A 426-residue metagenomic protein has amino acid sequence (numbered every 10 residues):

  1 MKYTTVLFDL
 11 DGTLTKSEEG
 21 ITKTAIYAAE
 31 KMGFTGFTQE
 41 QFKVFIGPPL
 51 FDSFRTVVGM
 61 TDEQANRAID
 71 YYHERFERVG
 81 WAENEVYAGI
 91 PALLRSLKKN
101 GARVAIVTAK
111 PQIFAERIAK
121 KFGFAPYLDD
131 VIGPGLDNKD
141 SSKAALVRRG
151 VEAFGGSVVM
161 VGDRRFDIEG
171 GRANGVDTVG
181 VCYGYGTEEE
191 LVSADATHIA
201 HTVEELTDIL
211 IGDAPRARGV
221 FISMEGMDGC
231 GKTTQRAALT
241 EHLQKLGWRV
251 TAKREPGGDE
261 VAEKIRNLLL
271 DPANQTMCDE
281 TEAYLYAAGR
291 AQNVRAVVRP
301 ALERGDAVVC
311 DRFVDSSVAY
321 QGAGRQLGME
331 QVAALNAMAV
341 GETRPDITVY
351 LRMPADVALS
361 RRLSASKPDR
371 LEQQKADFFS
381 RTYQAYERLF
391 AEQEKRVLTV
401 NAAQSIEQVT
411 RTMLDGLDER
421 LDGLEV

Functional and structural regions predicted by a protein language model:
M1-V44, V58, A238: Active-site neighborhood of HAD-like aspartate-dependent phosphohydrolases
T5, S142-E169: Conserved Lys-Pro-Asp/Glu-containing loop-to-beta segment of HAD-superfamily phosphomonoesterases, centered on
S53, E74-V79, W248-V340: ATP-dependent small-molecule kinase phosphotransfer cores that center on conserved nucleotide phosphate-binding segments
R55-P91, Y286: Metal-dependent phosphoesterase signature
R78-I106, Q112-E116, S141-A144: Short, acidic loop-to-helix structural element flanking the phosphoryl-transfer center in phosphate-processing enzymes
K139, S316-Q384: A glycine- and Lys/Arg-enriched "phosphate-lid" helix/loop adjacent to the NTP-binding pocket of small-molecule kinases
M160-A200: Acidic, Mg2+-coordinating phosphoryl-transfer loop and its flanking beta/alpha structural elements, shared across
L210-A217, A238-T240, D356-V426: NTP-dependent small-molecule kinase module
